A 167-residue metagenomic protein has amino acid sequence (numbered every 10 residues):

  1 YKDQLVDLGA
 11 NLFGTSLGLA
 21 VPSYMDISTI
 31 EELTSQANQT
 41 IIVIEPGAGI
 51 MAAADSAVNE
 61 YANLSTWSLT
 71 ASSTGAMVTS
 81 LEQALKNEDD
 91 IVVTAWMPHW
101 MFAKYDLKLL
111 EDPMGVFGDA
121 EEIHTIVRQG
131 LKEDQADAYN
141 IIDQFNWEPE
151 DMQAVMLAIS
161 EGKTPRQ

Functional and structural regions predicted by a protein language model:
Y1, S23, A37, E45 (+4 more regions): Sec/Tat-exported extracytoplasmic proteins
K2-G47: A conserved helix-loop-strand patch within extracytoplasmic ligand-binding domains of the periplasmic binding
S16-I27, E121-Q135, I141: A bilobed periplasmic-binding-protein/Venus flytrap-type ligand-binding module shared by bacterial periplasmic
L19-A20, Q39-P46, S65-L69, V127-Q129 (+1 more regions): Second-shell loop/turn segments in exported
S28, E32, G49-S56, A76-S80 (+3 more regions): Extracytoplasmic/secreted proteins, especially bacterial periplasmic and envelope-associated proteins
E45-A52, A71-G75, K132-E133, N146 (+1 more regions): Soluble non-cytosolic domains of exported or imported proteins
I50-M114: Ligand-binding pocket segment of bilobal, Venus flytrap-like solute-binding proteins
I91-V93, Q135-Q167: Segments of small-molecule ligand-sensing domains
